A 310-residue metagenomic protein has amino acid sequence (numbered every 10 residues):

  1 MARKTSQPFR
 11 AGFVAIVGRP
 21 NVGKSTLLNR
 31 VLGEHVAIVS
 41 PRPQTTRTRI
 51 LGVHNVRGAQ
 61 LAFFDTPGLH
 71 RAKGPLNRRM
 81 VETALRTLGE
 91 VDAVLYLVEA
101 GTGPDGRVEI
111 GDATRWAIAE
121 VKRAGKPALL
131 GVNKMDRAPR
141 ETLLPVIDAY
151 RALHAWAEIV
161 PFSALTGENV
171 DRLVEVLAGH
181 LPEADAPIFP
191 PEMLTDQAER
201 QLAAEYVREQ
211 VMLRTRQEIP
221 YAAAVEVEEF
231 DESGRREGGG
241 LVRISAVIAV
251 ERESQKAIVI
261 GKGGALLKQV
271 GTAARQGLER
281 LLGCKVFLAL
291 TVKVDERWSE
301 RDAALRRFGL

Functional and structural regions predicted by a protein language model:
M1-A93, V98, V247: Conserved G1/Walker A P-loop phosphate-binding module
A15, N29, T48, G52 (+13 more regions): Solvent-exposed alpha-helical segments within well-ordered globular domains of core cellular machineries
G23, N169, L266: Conserved glycine(s) of the Walker
E34, V53-R57, A72, T87-V94 (+8 more regions): Conserved, well-folded catalytic cores of nucleic-acid-processing and energy-transducing macromolecular machines
T46, H70-R71, P104, A138-P139 (+1 more regions): Catalytic P-loop NTPase motifs of RecA-like helicase/translocase cores
H54-Q60, R79-I159, E232-G238: Conserved C-terminal guanine-recognition region of P-loop GTPase G domains, centered on the G4
K126-L129, D136-A198: Canonical P-loop GTPase G-domain recognition
E199-L310: P-loop NTP-binding site
